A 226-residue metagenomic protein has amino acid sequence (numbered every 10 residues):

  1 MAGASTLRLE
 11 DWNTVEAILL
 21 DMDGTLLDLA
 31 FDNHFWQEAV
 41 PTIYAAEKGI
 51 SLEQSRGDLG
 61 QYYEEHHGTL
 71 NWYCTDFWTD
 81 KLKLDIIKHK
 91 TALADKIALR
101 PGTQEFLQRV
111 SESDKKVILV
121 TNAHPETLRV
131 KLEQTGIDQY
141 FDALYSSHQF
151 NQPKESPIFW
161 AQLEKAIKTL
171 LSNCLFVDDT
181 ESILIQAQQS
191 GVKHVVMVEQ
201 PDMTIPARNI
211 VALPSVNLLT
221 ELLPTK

Functional and structural regions predicted by a protein language model:
M1-I18, Q108, H124-P125, R129-K226: Asp-based, Mg2+/Mn2+-dependent phosphohydrolase catalytic module
R8-E105, H124-E126: N-terminal helical cap/lid subdomain that shapes the substrate entry/recognition surface in HAD-like hydrolases
I50, L84, K115, T169 (+1 more regions): Short glycine/serine/threonine/alanine-rich loop segments
N71, S113, T180: Flexible coil/turn residues that form the inter-helical turn or adjacent wing/linker of helix-turn-helix
G102-D114: Catalytic-core regions built around general acid/base machinery
D114-I118, L171-C174: Short active-site oxyanion
V120-N122: Structural motif
